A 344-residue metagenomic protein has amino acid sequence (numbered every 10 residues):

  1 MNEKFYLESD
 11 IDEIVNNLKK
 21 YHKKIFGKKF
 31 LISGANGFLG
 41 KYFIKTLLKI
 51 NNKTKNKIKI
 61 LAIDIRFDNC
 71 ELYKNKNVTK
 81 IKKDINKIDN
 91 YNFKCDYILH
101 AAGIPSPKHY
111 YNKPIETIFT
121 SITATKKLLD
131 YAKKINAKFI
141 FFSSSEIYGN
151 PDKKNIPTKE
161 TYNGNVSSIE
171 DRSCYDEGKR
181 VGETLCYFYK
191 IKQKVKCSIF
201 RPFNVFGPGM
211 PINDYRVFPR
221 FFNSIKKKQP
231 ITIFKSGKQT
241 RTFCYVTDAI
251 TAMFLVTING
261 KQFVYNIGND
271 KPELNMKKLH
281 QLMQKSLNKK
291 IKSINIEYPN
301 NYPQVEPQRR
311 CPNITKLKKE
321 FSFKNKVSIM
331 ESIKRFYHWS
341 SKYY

Functional and structural regions predicted by a protein language model:
M1-F30: Non-catalytic terminal and boundary segments that flank Rossmann-like NAD(P)-dependent oxidoreductase
M1-Y6, I58, D84, N204 (+1 more regions): C-terminal substrate-binding subdomain of Rossmann-fold SDR/epimerase-dehydratase oxidoreductases
K29-K49: N-terminal Rossmann NAD(P)H-binding glycine-rich loop of SDR-like oxidoreductase domains
I85-T120: NAD(P)H-binding glycine-rich loop region in Rossmannoid oxidoreductase-like domains and their noncatalytic homologs
H100, K126-R172: Conserved Rossmann-fold NAD(P)-dependent oxidoreductase catalytic core, especially the SDR/UDP-sugar
S144, E183-P208, P219: Conserved beta-loop-beta element that borders a ligand/cofactor-binding pocket
C174-V181: Active-site helix of classical SDR
